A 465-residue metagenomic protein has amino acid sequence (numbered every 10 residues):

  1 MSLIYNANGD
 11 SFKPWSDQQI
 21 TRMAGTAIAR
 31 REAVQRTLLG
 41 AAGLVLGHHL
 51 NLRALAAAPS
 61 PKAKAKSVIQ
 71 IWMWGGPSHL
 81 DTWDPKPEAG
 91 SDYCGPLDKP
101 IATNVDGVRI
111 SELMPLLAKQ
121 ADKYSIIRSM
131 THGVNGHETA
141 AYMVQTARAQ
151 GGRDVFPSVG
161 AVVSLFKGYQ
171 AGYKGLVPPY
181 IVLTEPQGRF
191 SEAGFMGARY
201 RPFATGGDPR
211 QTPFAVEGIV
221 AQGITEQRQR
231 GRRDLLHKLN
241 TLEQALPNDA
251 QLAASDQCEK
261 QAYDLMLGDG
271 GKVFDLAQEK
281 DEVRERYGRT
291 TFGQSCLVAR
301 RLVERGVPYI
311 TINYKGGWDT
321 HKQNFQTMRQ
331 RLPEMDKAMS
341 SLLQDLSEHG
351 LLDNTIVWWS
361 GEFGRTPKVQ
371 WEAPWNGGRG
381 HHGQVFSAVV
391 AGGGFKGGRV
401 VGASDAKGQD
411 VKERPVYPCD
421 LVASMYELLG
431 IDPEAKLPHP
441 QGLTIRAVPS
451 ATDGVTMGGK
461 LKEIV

Functional and structural regions predicted by a protein language model:
S2-V465: Ligand-binding pockets and gating/stacking loops
